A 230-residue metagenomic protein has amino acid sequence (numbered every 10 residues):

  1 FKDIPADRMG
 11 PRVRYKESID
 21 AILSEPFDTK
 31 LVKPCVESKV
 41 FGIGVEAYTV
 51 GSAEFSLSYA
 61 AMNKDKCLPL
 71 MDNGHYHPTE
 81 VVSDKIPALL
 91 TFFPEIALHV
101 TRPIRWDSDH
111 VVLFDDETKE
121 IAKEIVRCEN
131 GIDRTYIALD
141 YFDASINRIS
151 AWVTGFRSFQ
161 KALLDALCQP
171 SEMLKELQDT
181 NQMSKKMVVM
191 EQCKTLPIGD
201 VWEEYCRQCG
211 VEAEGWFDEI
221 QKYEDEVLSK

Functional and structural regions predicted by a protein language model:
F1-K64, L68, M173: Active-site acidic/histidine proton-transfer and metal-coordination neighborhood in alpha/beta enzyme cores
G10, E25, K30-V32, I43-T49 (+3 more regions): Alpha/beta catalytic barrel-like cores
S52-M62, A88, E120, I125-R127: Histidine/acidic residue-rich metal-binding segments in metalloenzymes
K64-K66, L90-I96: Glycine-enriched alpha-helix->loop->beta-strand junction motifs that scaffold or abut catalytic
G74-H75: Short, glycine/acidic-enriched loop or turn micro-motifs at the edges of active sites
V82-S83: Acidic catalytic motifs of isoprenoid enzymes
